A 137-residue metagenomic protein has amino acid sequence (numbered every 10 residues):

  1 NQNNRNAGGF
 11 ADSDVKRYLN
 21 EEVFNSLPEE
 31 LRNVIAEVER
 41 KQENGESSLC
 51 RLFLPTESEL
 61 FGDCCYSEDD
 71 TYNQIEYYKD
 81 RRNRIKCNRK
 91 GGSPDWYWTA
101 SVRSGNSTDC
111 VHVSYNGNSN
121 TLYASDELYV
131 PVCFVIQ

Functional and structural regions predicted by a protein language model:
N1-Q137: Collagenous Gly-X-Y triple-helix signature in extracellular proteins
